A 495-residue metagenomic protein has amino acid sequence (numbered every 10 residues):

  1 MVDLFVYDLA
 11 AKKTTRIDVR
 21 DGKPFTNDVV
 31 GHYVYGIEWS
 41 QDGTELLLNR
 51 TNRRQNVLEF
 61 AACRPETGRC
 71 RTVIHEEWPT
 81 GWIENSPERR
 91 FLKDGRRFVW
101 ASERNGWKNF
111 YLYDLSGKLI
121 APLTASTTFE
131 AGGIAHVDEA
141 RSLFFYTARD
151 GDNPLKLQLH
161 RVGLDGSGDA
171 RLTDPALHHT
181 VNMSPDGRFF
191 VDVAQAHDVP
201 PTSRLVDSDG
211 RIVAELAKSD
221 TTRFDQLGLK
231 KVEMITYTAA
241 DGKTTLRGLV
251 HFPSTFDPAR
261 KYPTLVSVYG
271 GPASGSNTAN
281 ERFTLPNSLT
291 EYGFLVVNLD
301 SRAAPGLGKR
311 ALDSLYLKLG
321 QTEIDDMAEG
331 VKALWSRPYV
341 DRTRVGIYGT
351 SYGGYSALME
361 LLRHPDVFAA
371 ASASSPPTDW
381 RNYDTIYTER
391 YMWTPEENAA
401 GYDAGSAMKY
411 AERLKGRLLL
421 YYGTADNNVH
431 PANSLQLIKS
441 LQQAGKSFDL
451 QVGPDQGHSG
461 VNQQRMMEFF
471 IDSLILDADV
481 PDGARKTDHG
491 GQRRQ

Functional and structural regions predicted by a protein language model:
M1-P201, L205-V206, F224, V480 (+2 more regions): Beta-propeller folds
G43, T173, H178-Q495: Serine-hydrolase catalytic core recognition
